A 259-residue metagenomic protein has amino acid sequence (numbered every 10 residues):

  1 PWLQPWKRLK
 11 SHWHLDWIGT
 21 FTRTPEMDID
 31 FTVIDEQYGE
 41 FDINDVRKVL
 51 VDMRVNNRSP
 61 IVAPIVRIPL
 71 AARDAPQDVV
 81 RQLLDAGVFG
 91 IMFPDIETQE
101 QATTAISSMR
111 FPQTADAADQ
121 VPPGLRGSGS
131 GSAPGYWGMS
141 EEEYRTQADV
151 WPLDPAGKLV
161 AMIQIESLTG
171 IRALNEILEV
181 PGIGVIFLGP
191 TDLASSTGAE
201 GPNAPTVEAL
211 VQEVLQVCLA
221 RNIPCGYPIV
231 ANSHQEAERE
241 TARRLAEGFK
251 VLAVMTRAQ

Functional and structural regions predicted by a protein language model:
P1-Q259: Expand to "…catalyze enediolate/carbanion chemistry for C-C bond making/breaking, isomerization, decarboxylation
